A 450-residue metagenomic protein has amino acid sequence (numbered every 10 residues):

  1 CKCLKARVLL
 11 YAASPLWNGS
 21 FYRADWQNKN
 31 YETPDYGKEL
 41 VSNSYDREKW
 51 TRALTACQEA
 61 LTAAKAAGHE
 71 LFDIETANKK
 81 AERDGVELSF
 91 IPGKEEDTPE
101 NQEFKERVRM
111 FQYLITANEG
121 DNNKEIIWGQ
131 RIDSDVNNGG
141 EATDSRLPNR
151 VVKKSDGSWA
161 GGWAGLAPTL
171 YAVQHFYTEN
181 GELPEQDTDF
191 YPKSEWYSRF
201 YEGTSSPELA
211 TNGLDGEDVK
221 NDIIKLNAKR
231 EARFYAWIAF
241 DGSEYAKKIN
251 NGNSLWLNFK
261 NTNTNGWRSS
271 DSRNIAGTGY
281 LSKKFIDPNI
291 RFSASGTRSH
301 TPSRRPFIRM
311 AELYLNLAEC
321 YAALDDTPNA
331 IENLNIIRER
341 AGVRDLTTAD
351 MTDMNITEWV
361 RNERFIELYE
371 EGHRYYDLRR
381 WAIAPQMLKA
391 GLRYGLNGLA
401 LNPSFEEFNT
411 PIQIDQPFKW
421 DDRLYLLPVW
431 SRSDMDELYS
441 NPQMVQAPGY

Functional and structural regions predicted by a protein language model:
P15-R52: Short coil/linker segments at helix-helix boundaries
E32, G37, N43, L54 (+9 more regions): Long, intrinsically disordered, low-complexity segments
E125-I126, D222, L226: Substrate/cofactor-recognition hotspot
S206-G213, V219: A cross-kingdom feature that marks long, compositionally biased intrinsically disordered regions
